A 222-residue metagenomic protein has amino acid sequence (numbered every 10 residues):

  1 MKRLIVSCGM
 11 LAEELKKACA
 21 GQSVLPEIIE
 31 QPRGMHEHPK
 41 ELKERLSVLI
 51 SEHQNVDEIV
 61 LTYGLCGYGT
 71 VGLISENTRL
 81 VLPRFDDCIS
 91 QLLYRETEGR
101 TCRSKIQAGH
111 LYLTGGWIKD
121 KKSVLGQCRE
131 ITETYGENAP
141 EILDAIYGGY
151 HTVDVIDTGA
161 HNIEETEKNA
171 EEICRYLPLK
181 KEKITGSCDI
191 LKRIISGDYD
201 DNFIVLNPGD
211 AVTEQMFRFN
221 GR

Functional and structural regions predicted by a protein language model:
M1-Q22: N-terminal basic/disordered segments at the start of proteins
V6-E13, M35-H36, V60-V71, D86-C88 (+3 more regions): Gly/Ser/Thr-rich loops at beta-strand to alpha-helix junctions that form or flank small-molecule/cofactor-binding
L25-E41, K183-T185: A short beta-strand-loop structural module common to alpha/beta enzyme folds
E44-N55: Short, well-structured alpha-helical segments in soluble
V56-V60, G64-V71, Y112-Q127, L206-R222: Extended, charge-rich low-complexity interaction segments
T78-S123: Long, charge-dense
I106-I173: Active-site rim beta-loop-alpha module in soluble metabolic enzymes
D144-R222: Extended, basic/helix-rich recognition subdomains
